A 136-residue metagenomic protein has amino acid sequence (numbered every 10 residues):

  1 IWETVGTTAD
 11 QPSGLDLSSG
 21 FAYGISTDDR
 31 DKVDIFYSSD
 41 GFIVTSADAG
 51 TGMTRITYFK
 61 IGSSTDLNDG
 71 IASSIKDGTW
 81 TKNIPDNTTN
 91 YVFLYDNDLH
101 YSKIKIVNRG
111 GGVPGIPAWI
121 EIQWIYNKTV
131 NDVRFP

Functional and structural regions predicted by a protein language model:
I1-P136: Surface-exposed, beta-sheet-biased, low-hydrophobicity segments with strongly acidic/polar composition
